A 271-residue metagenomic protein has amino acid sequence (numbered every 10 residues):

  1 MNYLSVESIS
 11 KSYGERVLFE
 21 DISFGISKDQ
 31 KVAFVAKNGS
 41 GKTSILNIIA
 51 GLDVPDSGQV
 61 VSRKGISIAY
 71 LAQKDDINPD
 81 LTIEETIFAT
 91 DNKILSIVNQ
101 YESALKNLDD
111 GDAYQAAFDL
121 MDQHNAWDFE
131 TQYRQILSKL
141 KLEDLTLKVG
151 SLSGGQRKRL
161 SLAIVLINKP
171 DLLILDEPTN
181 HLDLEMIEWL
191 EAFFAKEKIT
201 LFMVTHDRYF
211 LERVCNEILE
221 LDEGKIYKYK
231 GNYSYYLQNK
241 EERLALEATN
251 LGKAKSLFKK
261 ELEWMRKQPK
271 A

Functional and structural regions predicted by a protein language model:
M1-G252: ABC ATP-binding cassette signature C-motif
K240-K270: C-terminal boundary and immediately downstream tail of ABC-type ATPase nucleotide-binding domains
